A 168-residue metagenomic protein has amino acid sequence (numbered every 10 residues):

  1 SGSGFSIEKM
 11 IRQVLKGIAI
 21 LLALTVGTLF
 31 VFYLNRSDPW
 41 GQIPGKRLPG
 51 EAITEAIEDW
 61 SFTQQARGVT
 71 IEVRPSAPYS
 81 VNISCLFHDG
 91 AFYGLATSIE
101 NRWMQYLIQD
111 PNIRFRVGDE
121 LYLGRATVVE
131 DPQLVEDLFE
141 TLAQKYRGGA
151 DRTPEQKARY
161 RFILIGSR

Functional and structural regions predicted by a protein language model:
S1-K9: N-terminal amphipathic/basic-hydrophobic helices that include classical n-h-c signal peptides and signal-anchor
R12-V14: Feature marks short, highly hydrophobic, charge-poor N-terminal signal-anchor/signal peptide-like helices that anchor
K16-F32: Hydrophobic membrane-insertion alpha-helices, especially the h-region of bacterial N-terminal signal peptides
F32-Y79: Short, conserved active-site entrance elements at the starts or edges of catalytic domains
D38, G45-K46, A56-I57, E100-R168: Short, structured beta-strand-loop surface elements
L48-E51, T63-Q65, E72, F92-G94 (+2 more regions): A short linear-motif detector with a strong N-terminal bias
T63-S98, I113, R125: Short beta-strand segments
